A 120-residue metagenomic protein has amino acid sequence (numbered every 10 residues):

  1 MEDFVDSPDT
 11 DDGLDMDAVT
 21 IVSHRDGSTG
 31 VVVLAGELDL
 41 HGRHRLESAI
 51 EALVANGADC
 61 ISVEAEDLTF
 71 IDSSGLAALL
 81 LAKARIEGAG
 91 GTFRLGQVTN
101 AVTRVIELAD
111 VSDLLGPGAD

Functional and structural regions predicted by a protein language model:
M1-F70, L81-D120: STAS-like cytosolic regulatory interaction modules
